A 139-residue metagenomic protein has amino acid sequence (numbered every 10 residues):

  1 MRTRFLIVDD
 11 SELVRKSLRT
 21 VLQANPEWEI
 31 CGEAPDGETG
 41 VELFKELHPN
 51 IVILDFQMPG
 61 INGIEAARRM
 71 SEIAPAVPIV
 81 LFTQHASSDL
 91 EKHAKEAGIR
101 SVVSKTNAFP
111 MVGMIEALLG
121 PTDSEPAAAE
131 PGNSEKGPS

Functional and structural regions predicted by a protein language model:
R2-V14, L18-L22: Conserved acidic segment of CheY-like receiver
V8-D9, A34, V52: Conserved sequence signature across two-component system core domains
D36-T39, N62-E65: Acidic catalytic/metal-coordinating carboxylates
K45-L47, R69-A76, A97: Conserved phosphotransfer cores of two-component systems
L47-I53: Active-site beta3 strand of CheY-like receiver
M58: Receiver (REC) domain active-site loop signature in two-component systems and cognate sites in sensor histidine kinases
E65, H85-G113: Alpha4 helix (beta4-alpha4-beta5 surface) of REC/receiver domains from two-component response regulators
